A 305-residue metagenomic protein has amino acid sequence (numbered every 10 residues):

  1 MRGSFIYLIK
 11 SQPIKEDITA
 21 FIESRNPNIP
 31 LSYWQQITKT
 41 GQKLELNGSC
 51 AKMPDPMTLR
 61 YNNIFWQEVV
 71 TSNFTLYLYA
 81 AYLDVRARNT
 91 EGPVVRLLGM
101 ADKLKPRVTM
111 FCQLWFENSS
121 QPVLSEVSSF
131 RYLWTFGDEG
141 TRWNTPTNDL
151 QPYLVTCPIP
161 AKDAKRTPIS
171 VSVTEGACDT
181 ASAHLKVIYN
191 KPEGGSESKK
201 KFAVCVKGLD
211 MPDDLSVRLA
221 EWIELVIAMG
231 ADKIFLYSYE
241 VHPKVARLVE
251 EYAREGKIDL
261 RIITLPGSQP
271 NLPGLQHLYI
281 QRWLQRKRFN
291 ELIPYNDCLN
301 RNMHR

Functional and structural regions predicted by a protein language model:
M1, I234-F235: Short amphipathic alpha-helical segments with coiled-coil-like heptad repeat character
M1-A203: Juxtamembrane luminal stem/stalk of type II transmembrane Golgi/ER carbohydrate-processing enzymes
L133-T135, P146, E193-F202, M211 (+2 more regions): Active-site-proximal specificity loops/subdomain of glycosyltransferases
I169-S172, F235, V241-K244, L248-Y252: Carboxylate/His-rich catalytic cores and anion/metal-binding grooves
V204-M211, Y237: A conserved hydrophobic helix/loop-capping motif in glycosyltransferases and polysaccharide synthases
S216-A220: Fold-level signature of zinc-dependent metallopeptidase catalytic domains
W222-K233: Short, acidic, metal-binding catalytic loop of nucleotide-sugar glycosyltransferases
